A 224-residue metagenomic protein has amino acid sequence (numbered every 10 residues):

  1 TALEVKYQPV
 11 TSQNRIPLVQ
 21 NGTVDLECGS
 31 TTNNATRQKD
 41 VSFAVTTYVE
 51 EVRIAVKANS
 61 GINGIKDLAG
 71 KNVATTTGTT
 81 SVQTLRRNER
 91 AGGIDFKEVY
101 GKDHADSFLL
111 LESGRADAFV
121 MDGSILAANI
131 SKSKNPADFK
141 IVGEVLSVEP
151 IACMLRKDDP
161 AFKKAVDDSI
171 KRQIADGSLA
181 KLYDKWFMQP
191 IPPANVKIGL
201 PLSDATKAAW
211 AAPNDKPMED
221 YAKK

Functional and structural regions predicted by a protein language model:
T1, N59, K66, K71-N72 (+3 more regions): Extended ligand-binding regions for polar small-molecule ligands
T1, T31-A35, V49-F108, G123-A127 (+1 more regions): Bilobed "Venus flytrap"/periplasmic-binding protein-like clamshell domains and structurally analogous long
A2-D67, K207-K216: Acidic, polar ligand-binding/catalytic clefts
V5-P17, S60, E98-S113, S147-E149: Short helix-initiation/N-cap motifs at beta->coil->alpha
N14, G29-K39, T84-E89, E112-S113 (+2 more regions): A ligand-binding cleft/hinge motif common to bilobed small-molecule-binding domains
D25-L26, D117-A118, A152: Short, Asp-centered acidic motifs that coordinate Mg2+ and/or phosphate in catalytic or ligand-binding sites
Y48-V56, G123, S131-D167, Q189-N214 (+1 more regions): Periplasmic-binding protein-like
T80-V99, F139, K171-K223: Ligand-binding clefts/hinges and TM-proximal coupling segments of bilobed small-molecule sensing domains
